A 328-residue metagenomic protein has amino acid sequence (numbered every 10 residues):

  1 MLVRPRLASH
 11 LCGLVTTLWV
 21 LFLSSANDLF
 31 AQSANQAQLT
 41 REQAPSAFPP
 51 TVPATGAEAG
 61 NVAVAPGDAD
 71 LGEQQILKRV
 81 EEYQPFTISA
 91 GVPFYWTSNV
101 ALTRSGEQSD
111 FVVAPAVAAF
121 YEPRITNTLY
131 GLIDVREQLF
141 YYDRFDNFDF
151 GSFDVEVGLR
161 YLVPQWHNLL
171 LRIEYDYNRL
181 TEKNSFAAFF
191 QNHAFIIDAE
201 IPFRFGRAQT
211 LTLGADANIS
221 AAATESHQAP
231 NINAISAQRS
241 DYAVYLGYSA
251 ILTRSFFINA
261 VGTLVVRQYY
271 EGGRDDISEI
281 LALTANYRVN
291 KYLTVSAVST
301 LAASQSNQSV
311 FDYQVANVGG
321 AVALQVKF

Functional and structural regions predicted by a protein language model:
L2-V3, N27-T87: N-terminal periplasmic/intermembrane-space "pro-region" immediately following the signal or transit peptide
A63-A65, V80-E82, G106-V113, D146-F153 (+4 more regions): Replace "Gram-negative outer membrane beta-barrel proteins" with "bacterial and organellar outer membrane beta-barrel
V80, P123-N127, Y161-Q165, F203-R207 (+3 more regions): Outer-membrane beta-barrel strand-turn architecture
Y83, P93-A118, D143: Surface-exposed strand-loop-strand hairpins of Gram-negative outer-membrane beta-barrel proteins
V92-F94, P115-P123, E137, V155-Y161 (+7 more regions): Residues on the lipid-exposed face of transmembrane beta-strands in outer-membrane beta-barrel proteins
V92-V100, P123, E137-D143, Y175-K183 (+7 more regions): Transmembrane beta-strands of outer-membrane beta-barrel pores
R136-D241: Outer-membrane pore/translocation modules
Y287-R288, Y292-T294, V298, Q314-F328: Outer-membrane beta-barrel "beta-signal"
